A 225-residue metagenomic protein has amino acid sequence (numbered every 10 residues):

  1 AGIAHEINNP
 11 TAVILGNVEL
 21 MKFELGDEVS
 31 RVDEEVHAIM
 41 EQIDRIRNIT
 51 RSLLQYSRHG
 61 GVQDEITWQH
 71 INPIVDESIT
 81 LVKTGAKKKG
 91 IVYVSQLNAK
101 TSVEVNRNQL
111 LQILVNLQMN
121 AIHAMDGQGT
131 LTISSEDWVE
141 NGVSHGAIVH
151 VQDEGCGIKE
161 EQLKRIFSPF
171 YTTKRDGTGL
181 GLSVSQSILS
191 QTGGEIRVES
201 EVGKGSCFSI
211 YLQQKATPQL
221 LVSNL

Functional and structural regions predicted by a protein language model:
E6-D44: Histidine phosphotransfer helical core of two-component systems
D33-G61, E65-G85: Conserved DHp (HisKA) dimerization/phosphotransfer helix of two-component histidine kinases, i.e., the long coiled-coil
G60-E65, S102-V105, T173: Conserved micro-motifs of the catalytic ATP-binding
I71, G157-R165: Short helix N-cap motif at coil->helix boundaries in the Bergerat
K87, V92-S102, W138: Conserved catalytic submotifs in the C-terminal HATPase_c
Q128-V143: Short beta-strand/loop element within the Bergerat-fold HATPase_c
L189-S190: Detector for a conserved hydrophobic position within an alpha-helical segment of the HATPase_c
